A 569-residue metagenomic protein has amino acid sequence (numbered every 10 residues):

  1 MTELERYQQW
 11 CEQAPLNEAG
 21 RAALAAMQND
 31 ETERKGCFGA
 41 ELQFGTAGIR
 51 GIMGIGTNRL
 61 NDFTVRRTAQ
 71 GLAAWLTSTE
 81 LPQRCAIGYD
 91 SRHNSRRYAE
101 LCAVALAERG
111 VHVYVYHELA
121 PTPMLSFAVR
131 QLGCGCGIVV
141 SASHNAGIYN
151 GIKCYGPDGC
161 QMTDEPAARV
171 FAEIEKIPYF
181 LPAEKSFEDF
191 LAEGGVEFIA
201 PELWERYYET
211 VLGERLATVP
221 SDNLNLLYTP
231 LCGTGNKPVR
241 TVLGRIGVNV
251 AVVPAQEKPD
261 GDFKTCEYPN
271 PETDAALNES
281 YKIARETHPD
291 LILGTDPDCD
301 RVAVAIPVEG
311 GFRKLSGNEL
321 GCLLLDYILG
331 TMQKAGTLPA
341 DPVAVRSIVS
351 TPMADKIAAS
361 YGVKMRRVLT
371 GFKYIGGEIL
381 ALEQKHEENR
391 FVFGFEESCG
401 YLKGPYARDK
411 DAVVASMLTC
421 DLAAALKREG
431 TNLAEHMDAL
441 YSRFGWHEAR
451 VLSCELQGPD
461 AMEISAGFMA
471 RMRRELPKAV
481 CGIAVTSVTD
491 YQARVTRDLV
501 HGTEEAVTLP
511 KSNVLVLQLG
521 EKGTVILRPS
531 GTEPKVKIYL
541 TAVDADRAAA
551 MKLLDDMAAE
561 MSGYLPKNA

Functional and structural regions predicted by a protein language model:
E5-C102, L191, V196-L224, T234: An N-terminal, well-structured beta->alpha segment
C11-P15, E33-L42, N150-A276: Gly/Ser/Thr-enriched, mixed-charge loops and adjacent short helices that form phosphate/oxyanion-binding elements
F38-N58, A142-N145, P230-V242, P297 (+3 more regions): Conserved phosphate/anionic-ligand binding catalytic regions in large, soluble enzymes, centered on
R84-D90, N225-Y228, P307, L402 (+1 more regions): Short glycine-rich or small-residue beta-strand-to-loop segments that form or flank ligand, phosphate, metal/Fe-S
A86-Y149, G244-R245, N249-V304: N-terminal small/polar loop signature for handling phosphorylated ligands or for N-terminal nucleophile
R96-L101, S126-R130, I148-C154, E175 (+10 more regions): Short acidic, glycine/serine/threonine-rich loops at helix termini
P157-C160, A172, P178, K282-S347 (+1 more regions): Replace "Mg2+/Mn2+-dependent" with "divalent metal-dependent
R285, P289-L291, T331-R528, K535-Y539 (+2 more regions): Phosphate-binding and adjacent anionic-ligand microenvironments
